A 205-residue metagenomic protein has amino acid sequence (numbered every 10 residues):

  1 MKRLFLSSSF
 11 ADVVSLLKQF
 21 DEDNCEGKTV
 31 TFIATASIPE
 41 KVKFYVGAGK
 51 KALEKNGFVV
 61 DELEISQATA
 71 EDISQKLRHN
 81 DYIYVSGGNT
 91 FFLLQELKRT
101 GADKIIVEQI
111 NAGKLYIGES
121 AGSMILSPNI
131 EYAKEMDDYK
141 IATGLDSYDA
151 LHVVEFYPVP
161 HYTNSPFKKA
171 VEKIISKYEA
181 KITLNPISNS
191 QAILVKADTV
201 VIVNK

Functional and structural regions predicted by a protein language model:
M1-Y82, S86: N-terminal beta1-alpha1 cap of cysteine-dependent amidohydrolase-like domains
S8-S9, Q191-A192, K196-K205: Patatin-like phospholipase A catalytic core
I38, G88-F91, G122, T163: Short glycine-rich anion-binding loops that position phosphate/pyrophosphate groups of nucleotides and phosphorylated
T90-T100: Glycine/threonine-rich flexible loop motifs
F91, S123-L126, A192-L194: Short, active-site-adjacent cap segments at secondary-structure transitions
A102-N164: Class I SAM-dependent methyltransferase SAM-binding "motif I" and its flanking Rossmann-like core
D149-A197: Conserved anion/nucleotide-ligand pocket segment
